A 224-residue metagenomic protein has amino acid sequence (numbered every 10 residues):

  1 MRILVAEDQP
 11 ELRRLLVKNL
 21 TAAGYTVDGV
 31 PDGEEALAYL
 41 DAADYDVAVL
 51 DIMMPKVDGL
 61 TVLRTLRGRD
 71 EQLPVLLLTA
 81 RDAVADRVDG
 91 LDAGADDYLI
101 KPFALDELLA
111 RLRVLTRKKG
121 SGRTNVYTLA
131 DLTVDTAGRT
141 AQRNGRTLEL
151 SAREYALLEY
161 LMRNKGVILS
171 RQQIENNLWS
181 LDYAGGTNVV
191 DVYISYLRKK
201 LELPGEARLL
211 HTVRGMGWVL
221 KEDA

Functional and structural regions predicted by a protein language model:
M1-K119: N-terminal/domain-start alpha-helical segments
E35, G215-V219: Glycine-rich nucleotide-binding loop
R113-V126, G166: The C-terminal output helix
A130-T140, M216, A224: Short boundary/linker motifs that mark transitions into or out of structured domains
T140, G145-L209, R214-M216: Positively charged, aromatic-enriched patches within helix-turn-helix-type DNA-binding elements, predominantly
